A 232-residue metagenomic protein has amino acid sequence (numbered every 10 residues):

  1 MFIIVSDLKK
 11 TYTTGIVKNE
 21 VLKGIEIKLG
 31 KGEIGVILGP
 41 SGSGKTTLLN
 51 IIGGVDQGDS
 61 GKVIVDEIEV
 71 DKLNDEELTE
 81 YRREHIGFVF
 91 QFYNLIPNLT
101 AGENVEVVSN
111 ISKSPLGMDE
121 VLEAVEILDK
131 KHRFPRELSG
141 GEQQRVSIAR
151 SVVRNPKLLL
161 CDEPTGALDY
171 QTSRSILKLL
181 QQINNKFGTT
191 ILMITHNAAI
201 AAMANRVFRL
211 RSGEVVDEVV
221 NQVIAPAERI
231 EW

Functional and structural regions predicted by a protein language model:
G53: Helix-to-loop junction immediately C-terminal to a conserved catalytic motif
G61-E69: Conserved ABC transporter NBD signature motif
I68-E69, E106, K113-K130: Conserved ABC ATPase "signature" region
L99-E106: Short coil-to-helix segment of the ABC ATPase nucleotide-binding domain corresponding to the Q-loop/switch region
F134-Q144: Conserved ABC ATPase signature
N155: Conserved catalytic motifs of ABC-family nucleotide-binding domains
L159-D162: Catalytic Walker B motif of ABC-type/P-loop ATPase nucleotide-binding domains
